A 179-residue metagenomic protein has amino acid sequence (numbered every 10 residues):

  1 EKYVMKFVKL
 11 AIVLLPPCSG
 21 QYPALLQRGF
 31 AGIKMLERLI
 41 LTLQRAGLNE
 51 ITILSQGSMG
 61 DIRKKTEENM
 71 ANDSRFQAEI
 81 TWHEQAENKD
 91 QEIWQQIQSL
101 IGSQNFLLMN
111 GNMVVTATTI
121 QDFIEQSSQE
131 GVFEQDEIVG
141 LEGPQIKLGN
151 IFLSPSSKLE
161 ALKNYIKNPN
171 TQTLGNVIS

Functional and structural regions predicted by a protein language model:
Y3-T66: N-terminal glycine-rich phosphate-binding loop and ensuing alpha1 helix
V8-V13, Q44, L48-I53, A78 (+3 more regions): Hydrophobic beta-strand segments of well-ordered beta-sheets in folded domains
V13-C18, L54-S58, Q85-E87, M109-N112 (+1 more regions): Structural motif
A24, I33-E37, A86-E92, N168-N176: Secondary-structure junction/capping motif
R38-L39, E92-Q96, I120-Q121: A generic local structural motif
G60-T116: Short phosphate-binding loop-to-helix
T66-M70, T81, I101-S103, M113-S179: Conserved core of the sugar-phosphate nucleotidyltransferase
